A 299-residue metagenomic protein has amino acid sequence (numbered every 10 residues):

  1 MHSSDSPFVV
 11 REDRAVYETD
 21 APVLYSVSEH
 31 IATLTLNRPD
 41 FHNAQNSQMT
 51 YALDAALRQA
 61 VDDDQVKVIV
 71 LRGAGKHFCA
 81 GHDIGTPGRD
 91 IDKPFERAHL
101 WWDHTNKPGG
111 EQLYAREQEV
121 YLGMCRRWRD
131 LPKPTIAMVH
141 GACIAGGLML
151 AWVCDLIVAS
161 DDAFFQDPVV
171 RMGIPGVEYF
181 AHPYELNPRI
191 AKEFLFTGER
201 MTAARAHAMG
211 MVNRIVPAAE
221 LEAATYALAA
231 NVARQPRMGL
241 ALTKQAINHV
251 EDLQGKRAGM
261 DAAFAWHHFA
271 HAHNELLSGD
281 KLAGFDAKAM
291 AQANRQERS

Functional and structural regions predicted by a protein language model:
M1-E29, F78, T86, D90 (+5 more regions): C-terminal alpha-helix plus adjacent terminal tail
M1-K76: Conserved CoA-thioester-binding segment of acyl-CoA-metabolizing enzymes
L34, R38, A52-L53, L71 (+5 more regions): Terminal peptide-recognition signature
F41, G73-G123: Glycine- (often His-adjacent) and acidic-residue-rich active-site loop that binds/positions the CoA thioester
H42-N43, H77, M172, R214: Short strand->helix junction
Q48-A52, V120, R127, A224 (+2 more regions): Charged catalytic carboxylate motif
T50-A52, G85-R89, P175-G176: Glycine-rich, phosphate-binding/catalytic loops in enzymes
R126-M238: Crotonase-fold acyl-CoA enzyme core
